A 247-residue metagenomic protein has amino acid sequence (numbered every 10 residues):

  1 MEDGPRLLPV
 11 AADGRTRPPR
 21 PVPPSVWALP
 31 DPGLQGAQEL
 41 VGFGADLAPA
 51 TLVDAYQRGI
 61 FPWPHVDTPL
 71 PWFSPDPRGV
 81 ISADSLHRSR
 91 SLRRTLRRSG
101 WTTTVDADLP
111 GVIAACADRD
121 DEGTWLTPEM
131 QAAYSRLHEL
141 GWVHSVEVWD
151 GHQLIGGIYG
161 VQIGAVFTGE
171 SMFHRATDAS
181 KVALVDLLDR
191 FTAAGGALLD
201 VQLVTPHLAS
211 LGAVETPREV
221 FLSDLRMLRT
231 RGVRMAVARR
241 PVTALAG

Functional and structural regions predicted by a protein language model:
M1-G247: N-acyltransferase acceptor-side catalytic subdomain
